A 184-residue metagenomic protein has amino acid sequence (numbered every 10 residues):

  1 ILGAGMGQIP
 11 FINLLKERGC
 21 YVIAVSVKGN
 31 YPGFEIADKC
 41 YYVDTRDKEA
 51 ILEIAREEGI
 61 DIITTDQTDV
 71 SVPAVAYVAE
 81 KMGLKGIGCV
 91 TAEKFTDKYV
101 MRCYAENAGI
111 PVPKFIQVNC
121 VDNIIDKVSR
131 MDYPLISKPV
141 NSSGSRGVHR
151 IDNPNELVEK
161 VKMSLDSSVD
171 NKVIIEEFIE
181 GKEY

Functional and structural regions predicted by a protein language model:
I1-T91, D122: ATP-binding N-terminal substructure of ATP-dependent carboxylate-amine bond-forming enzymes
G7, V70, T96-D97, M131: A generic structural signal for residues located within well-ordered alpha-helices of large catalytic or ligand-binding
T64, K94, R150: Conserved SAM-binding loop
D97-E180: Active-site nucleotide/adenylate-binding loops and adjacent lid/helix of ATP-dependent enzymes
E183-Y184: A short beta-strand signature within small-molecule sensing/ligand-binding domains used in signal transduction
